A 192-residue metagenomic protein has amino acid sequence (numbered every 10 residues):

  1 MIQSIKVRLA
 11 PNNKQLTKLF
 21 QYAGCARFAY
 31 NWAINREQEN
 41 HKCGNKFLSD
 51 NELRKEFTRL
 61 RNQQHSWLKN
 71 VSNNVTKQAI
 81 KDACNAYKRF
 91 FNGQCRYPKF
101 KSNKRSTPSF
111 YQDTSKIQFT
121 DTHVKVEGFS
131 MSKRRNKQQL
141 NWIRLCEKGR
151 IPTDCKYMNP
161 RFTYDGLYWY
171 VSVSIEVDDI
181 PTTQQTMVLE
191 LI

Functional and structural regions predicted by a protein language model:
M1-L191: Nucleic-acid substrate recognition interfaces
